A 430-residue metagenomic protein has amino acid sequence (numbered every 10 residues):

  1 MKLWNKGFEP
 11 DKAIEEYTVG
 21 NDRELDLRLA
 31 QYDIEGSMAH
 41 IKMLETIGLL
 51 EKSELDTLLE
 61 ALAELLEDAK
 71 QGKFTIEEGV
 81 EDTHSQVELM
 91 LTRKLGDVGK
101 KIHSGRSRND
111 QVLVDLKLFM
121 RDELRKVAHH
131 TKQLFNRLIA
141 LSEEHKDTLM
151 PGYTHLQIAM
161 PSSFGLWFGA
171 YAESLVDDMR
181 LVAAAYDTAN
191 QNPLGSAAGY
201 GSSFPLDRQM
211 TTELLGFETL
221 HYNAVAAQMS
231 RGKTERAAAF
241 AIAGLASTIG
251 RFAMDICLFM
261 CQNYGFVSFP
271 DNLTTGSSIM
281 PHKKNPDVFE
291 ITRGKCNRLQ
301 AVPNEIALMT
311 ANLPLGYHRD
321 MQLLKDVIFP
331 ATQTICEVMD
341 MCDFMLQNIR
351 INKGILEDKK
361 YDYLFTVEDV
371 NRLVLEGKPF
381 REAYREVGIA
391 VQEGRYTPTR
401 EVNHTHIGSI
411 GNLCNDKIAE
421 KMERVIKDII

Functional and structural regions predicted by a protein language model:
M1-G201, L206-E213, T219, T275-G276 (+4 more regions): A helix-coil-helix interface module used to build multimeric assemblies and to scaffold catalytic/cofactor sites
M1-G36, D97-V98, G265, M280-I430: Glycine-rich cofactor/substrate-binding loops
H40, A61-D68, M90, K94 (+13 more regions): Generic, well-ordered alpha-helical scaffold segments in large soluble proteins
L58-L59, L215, D271-L273, K360 (+1 more regions): A general structural motif at alpha-helix termini
H103, R108-Q111, H155-S162, L166 (+8 more regions): Alpha-helix capping and helix-loop boundary segments enriched in small/acidic/polar residues
K117, R121-A128, K132, G165 (+9 more regions): Short amphipathic alpha-helical segments with heptad-repeat character
I139, E143-K146, D187-N190, C257 (+4 more regions): Alpha-helical coiled-coil oligomerization motifs
L215-P303: Acidic, glycine-rich loop-and-beta core segments that form the ion-binding/anion-interacting portion of active sites
